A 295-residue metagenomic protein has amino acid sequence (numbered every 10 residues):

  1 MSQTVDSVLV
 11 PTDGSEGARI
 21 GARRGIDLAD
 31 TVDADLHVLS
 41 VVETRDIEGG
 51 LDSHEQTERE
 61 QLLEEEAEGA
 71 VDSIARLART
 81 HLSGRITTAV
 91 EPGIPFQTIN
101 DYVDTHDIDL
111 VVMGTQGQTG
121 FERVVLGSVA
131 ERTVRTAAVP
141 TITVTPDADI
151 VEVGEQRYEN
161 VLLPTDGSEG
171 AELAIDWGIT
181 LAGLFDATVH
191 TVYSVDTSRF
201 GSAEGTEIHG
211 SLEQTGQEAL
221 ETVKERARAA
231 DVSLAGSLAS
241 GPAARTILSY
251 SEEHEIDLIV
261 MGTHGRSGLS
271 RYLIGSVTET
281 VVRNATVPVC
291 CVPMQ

Functional and structural regions predicted by a protein language model:
M1-E65, D72-A75: Hydrophobic, helix-prone linear segments
M1-I20, R135-L173, N284-Q295: Intrinsically disordered or low-complexity boundary/linker segments at protein termini and domain junctions
Q3, R76-V111, D149-I150, R228-I259 (+3 more regions): Structural beta-alpha unit
S7, D33-H37, R85, N160 (+2 more regions): Residues at the starts of beta-strands that form the adenosine-phosphate
V41-G69, Y193-E218: Acidic, proline/glycine-rich short linear motifs
Y102-D149, S251-Q295: Gly/Ser-rich helix-loop-strand patches that form or flank binding pockets for ribonucleotide-derived cofactors
L184-I256, S270-Y272: Structured core of small recognition/catalytic domains
